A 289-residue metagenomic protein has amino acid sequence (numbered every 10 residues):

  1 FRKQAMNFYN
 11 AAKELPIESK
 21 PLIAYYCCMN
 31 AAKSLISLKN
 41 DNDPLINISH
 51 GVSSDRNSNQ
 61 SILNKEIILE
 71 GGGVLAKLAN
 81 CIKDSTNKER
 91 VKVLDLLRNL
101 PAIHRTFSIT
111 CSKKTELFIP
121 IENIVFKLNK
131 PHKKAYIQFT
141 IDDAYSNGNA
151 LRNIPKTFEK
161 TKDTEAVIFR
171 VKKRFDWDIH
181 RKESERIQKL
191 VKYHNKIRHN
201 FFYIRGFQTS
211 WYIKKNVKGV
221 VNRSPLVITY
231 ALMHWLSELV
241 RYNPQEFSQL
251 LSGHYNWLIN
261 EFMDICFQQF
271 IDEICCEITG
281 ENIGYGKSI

Functional and structural regions predicted by a protein language model:
F1-I289: Terminal alpha-helical segments
